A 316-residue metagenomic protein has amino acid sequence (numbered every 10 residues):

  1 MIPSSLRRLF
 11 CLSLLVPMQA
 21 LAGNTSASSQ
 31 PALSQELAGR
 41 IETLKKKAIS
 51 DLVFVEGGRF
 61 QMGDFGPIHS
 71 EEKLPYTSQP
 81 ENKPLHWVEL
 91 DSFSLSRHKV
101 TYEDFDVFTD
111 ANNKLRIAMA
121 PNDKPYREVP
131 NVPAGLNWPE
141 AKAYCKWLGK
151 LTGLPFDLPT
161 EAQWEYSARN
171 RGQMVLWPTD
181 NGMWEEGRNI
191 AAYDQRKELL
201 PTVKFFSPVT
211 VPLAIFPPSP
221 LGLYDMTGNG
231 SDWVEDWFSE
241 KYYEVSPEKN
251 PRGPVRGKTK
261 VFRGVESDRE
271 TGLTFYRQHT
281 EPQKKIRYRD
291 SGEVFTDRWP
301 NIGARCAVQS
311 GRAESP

Functional and structural regions predicted by a protein language model:
I2-L6, C11, A20-A162, R171 (+1 more regions): Extended beta-strand/loop cores of jelly-roll/beta-sandwich
V55, Q61, G66-S70, N122-D123 (+4 more regions): Functional-site microenvironments in short loops/helix caps that host divalent-cation chemistry
